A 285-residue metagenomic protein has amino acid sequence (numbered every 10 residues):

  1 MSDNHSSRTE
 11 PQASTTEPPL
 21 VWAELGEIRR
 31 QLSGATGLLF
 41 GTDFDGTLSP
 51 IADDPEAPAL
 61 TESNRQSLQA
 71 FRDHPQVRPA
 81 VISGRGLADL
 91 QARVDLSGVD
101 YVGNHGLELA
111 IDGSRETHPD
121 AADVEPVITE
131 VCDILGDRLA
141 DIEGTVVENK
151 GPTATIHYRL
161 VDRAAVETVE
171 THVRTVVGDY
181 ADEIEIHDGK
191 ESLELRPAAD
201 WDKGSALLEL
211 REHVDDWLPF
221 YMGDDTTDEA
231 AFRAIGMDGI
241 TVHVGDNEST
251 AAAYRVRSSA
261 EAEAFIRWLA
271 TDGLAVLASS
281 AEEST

Functional and structural regions predicted by a protein language model:
D3, T9-V21, A35, D202-T285: Mg2+-dependent phosphoryl-transfer enzymes with acidic/Ser/Thr/Gly-rich catalytic loops
L20-T36, A88-V94: Short amphipathic alpha-helices and their capping/turn segments at secondary-structure boundaries
E27, S63, S67, A206-E209 (+1 more regions): Well-ordered alpha-helical segments embedded in enzymatic catalytic cores
Q31-D54, V81: Asp-based phosphoryl-transfer active-site loop
L39-G41, D100, F220: Hydrophobic "anchor" residues on beta-strands that sit immediately upstream of conserved functional sites
T47, L87, T227: Conserved Rossmann-like nucleotide-cofactor binding loop
A59-K150: Active-site phosphate-binding/coordination module
T145-F220, T226-I235, G239, V244-S249: Conserved acidic, metal-coordinating active-site core of Asp-based, Mg2+-dependent phosphoryl-transfer enzymes
